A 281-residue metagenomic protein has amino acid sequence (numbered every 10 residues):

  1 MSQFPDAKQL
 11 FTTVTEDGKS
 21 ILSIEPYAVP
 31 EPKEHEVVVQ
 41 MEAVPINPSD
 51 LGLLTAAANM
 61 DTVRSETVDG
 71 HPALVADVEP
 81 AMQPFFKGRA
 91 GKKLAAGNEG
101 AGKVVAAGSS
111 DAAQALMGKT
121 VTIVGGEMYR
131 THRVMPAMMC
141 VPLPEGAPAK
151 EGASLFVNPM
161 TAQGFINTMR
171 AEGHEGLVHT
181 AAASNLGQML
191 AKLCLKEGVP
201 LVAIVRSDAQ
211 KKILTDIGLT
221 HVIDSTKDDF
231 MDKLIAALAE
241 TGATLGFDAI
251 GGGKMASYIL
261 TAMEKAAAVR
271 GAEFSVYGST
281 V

Functional and structural regions predicted by a protein language model:
P30-P45, A57-G125: Glycine-rich beta-strand-centered segment in the early N-terminal region that forms part of a ligand/cofactor-binding
S49-L54: Cytochrome P450 core scaffold surrounding the K-helix E-X-X-R motif and the conserved "meander" helix-loop region
L116, A153-D228: Mid-domain Rossmann-like dinucleotide-binding core that forms the NAD(H)/NADP(H) cofactor-binding site
K119-V121, H132, G176: Residue-level marker of beta-strand positions
G125-M138: A structural motif shared across PLP-dependent enzymes of the aminotransferase-like
M139-A149, E175: Glycine/charged-rich beta-loop-alpha catalytic/anionic-binding loops adjacent to active sites
L195-E273: Adenosine-nucleotide cofactor-binding segment
G271-V281: Short, intrinsically disordered, charge-balanced linker/junction segments flanking boundaries in proteins
